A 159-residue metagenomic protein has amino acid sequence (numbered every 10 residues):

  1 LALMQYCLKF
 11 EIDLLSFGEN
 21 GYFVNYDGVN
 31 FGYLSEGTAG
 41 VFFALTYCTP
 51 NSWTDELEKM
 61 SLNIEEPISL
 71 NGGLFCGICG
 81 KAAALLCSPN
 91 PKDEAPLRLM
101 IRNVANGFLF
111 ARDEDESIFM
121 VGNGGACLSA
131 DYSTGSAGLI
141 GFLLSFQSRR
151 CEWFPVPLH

Functional and structural regions predicted by a protein language model:
M4-C7: Non-catalytic structural scaffold of enzyme domains
F10-G32, E58-C76, L109-C127: Glycine- and aromatic-rich loop/turn segments at beta-sheet edges
F23-L57: Long, well-ordered mid-to-C-terminal structural blocks that present hydrophobic/aromatic surfaces
E36-A39, C76-C79, A137: Alpha-solenoid HEAT/ARM repeat scaffold
Y47, N51, D55, K59-N63 (+4 more regions): Terminal, non-catalytic domain-edge segments
